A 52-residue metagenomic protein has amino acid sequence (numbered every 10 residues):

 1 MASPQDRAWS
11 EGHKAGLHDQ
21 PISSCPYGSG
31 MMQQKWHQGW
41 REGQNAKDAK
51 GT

Functional and structural regions predicted by a protein language model:
M1-T52: Intrinsic-disorder/low-complexity detector
